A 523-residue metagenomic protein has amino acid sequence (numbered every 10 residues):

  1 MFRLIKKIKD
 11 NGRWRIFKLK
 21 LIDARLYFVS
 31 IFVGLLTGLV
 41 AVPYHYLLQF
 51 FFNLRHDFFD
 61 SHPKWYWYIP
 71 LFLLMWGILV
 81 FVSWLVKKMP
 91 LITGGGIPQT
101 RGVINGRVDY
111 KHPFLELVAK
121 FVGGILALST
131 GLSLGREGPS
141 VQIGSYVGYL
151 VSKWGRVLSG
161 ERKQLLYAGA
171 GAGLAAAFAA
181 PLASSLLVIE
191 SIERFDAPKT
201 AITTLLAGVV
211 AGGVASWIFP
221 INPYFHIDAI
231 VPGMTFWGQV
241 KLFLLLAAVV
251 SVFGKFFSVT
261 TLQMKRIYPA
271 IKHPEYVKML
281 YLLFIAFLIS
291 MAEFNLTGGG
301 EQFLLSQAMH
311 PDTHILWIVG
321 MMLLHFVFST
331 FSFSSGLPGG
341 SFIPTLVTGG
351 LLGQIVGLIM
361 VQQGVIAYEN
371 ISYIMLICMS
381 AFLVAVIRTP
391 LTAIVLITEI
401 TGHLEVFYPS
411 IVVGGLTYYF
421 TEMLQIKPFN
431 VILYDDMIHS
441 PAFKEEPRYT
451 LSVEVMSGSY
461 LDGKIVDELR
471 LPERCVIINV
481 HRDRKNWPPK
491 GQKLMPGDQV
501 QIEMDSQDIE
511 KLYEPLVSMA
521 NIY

Functional and structural regions predicted by a protein language model:
M1-P441, P447-Y449, M456-S457, H481-R484 (+2 more regions): Alpha-helical transmembrane segments and immediately membrane-proximal extracytoplasmic
Q49, R266, E468, K511-E514: Replace "anionic and nucleotidyl ligands
R448-S452, G497-Q499: Short, solvent-exposed beta-strand edge segments and adjacent coil->beta transition regions
S457, D462-D508, L512: Cytosolic Rossmann-like ligand/nucleotide-binding regulatory domains
L512-Y523: Short, compositionally biased
